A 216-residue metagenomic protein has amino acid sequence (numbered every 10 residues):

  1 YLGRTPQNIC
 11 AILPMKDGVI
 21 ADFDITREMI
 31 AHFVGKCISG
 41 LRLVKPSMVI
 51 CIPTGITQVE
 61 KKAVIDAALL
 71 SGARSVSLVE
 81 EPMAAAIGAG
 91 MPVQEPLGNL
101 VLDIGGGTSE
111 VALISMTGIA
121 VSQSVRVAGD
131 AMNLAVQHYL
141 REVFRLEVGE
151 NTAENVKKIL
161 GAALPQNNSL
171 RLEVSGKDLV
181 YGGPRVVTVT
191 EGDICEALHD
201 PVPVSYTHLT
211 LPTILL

Functional and structural regions predicted by a protein language model:
Y1-I104, A112-H208, L216: Nucleotide/phosphate-binding catalytic cleft detector across ATP-hydrolyzing and phosphate-transferring enzymes
G107: Conserved Rossmann-like nucleotide-cofactor binding loop
